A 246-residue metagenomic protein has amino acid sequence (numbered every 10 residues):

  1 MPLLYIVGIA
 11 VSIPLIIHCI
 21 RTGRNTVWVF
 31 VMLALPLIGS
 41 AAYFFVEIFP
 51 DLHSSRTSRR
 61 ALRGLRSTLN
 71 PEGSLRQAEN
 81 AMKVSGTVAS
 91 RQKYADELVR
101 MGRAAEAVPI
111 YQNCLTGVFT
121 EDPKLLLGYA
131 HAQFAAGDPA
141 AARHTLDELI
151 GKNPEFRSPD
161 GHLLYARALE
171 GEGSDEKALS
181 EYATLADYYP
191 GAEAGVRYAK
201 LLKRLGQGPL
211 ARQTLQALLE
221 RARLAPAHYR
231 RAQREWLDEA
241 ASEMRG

Functional and structural regions predicted by a protein language model:
P2-T26, I38-I48: Membrane-cytosol interface at the C-terminal ends of transmembrane alpha helices in small multi-pass membrane proteins
G8-I9, H53-S58, P71, S85-Q92 (+4 more regions): Generic helix N-cap/helix-start motif at coil->alpha-helix transitions
M32-R59, R63-G64: Transmembrane alpha-helices and immediately adjacent membrane-cytoplasm interface residues in multi-pass integral
R100, Q112-Y188, E193: Alpha-helical adaptor scaffolds
A186-Y189, K203-A225: TPR/TPR-like (Sel1-like) alpha-helical repeat modules
